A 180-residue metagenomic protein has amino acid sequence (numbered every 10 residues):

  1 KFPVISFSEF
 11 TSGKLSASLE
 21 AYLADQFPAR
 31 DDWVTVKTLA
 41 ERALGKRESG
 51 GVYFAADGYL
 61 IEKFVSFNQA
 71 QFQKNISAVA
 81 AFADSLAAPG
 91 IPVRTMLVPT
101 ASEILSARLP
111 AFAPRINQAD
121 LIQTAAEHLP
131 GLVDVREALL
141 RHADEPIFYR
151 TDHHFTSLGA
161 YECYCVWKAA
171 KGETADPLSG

Functional and structural regions predicted by a protein language model:
K1-G180: Extracellular glycan-modifying ectodomains
